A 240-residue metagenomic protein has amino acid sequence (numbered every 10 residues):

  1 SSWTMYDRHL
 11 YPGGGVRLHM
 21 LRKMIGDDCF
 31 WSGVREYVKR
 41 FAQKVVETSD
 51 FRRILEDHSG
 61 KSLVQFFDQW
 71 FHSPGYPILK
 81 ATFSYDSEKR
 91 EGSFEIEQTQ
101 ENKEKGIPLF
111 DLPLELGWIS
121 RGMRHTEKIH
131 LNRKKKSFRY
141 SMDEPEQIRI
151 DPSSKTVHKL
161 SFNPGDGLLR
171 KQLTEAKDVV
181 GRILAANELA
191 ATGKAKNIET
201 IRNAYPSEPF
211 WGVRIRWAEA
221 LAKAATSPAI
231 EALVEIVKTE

Functional and structural regions predicted by a protein language model:
S1-M5, I148, V180-G181, E188 (+3 more regions): Juxtacatalytic substrate-recognition/specificity segment
W3-F94, F210: Amphipathic alpha-helical substructures
P12, V46, A176-L184, E208-R216 (+1 more regions): Generic helix N-cap/helix-start motif at coil->alpha-helix transitions
L63-V64, P74-D151: Beta-strand-rich binding/interaction modules
A81, H158, R170-K171, V179: Extracellular/luminal regions of secreted and cell-surface proteins that mediate adhesion/ECM remodeling
P152-F162: Short acidic/polar inter-strand loop motif in beta-rich domains
T156-H158, V180-K194, N203-A204, G212-T226 (+1 more regions): Structural detector for internal amphipathic alpha-helices that build alpha-solenoid repeat scaffolds
S161-L173, K194-P206, T226-T239: Amphipathic alpha-helical scaffolding segments comprising HEAT/armadillo-like alpha-solenoid repeats
